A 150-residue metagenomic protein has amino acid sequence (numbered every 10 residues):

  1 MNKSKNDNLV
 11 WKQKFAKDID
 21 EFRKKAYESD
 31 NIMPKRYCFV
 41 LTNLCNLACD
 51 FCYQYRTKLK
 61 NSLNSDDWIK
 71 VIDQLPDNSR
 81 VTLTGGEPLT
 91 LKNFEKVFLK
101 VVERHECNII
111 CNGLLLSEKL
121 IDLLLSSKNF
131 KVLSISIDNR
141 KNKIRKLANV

Functional and structural regions predicted by a protein language model:
M1-R56, D73: N-terminal pre-core extensions flanking Radical SAM catalytic domains
L41-C45, E87, G113: Short glycine-rich, polar/acidic loop-and-turn segments at beta strand-coil junctions
Y55-N61, T82: Glycine-rich phosphate-binding "P-loop"
T57-L59, E87, N139: Short, acidic/glycine-rich phosphate-metal binding loop used to engage nucleotide
S65-T84, L91-V150: Radical SAM/AdoMet-radical enzyme domain recognition
